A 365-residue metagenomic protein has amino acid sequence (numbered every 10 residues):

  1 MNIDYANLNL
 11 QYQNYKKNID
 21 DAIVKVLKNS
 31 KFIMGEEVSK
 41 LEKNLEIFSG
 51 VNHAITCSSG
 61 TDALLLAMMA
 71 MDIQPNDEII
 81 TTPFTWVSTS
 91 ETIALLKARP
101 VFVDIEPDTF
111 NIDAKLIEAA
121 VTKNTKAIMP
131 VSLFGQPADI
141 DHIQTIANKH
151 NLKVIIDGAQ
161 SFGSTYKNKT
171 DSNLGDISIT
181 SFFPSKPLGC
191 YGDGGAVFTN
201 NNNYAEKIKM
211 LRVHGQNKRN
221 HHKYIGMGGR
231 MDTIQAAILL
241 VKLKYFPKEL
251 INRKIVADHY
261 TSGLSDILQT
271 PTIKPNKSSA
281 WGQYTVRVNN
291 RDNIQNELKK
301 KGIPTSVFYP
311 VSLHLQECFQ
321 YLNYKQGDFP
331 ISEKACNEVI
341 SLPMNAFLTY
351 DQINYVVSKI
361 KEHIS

Functional and structural regions predicted by a protein language model:
M1-N29, E36: N-terminal "arm"/small-domain region of PLP-dependent enzymes with the aminotransferase-like
N9, V38-K43, F48-A54, K115 (+5 more regions): PLP-dependent aminotransferase class I/II
N14, I73, R253: Pyridoxal 5′-phosphate
S30-E78, T92-L96, F102-D104, K169: Phosphate-binding glycine-rich loop
I55, I80, V101, I155 (+3 more regions): Structural detector of well-ordered beta-strand residues that form the stable sheet scaffold of enzyme domains
M69-G158, T165, H363: PLP-dependent aminotransferase-like
I156-G189, K218-K223: Conserved active-site segment immediately N-terminal to the catalytic lysine that forms the internal aldimine
T180-S181, G195-N200: Short beta-strand-to-turn element immediately C-terminal to the catalytic PLP-Schiff-base lysine in fold type I
